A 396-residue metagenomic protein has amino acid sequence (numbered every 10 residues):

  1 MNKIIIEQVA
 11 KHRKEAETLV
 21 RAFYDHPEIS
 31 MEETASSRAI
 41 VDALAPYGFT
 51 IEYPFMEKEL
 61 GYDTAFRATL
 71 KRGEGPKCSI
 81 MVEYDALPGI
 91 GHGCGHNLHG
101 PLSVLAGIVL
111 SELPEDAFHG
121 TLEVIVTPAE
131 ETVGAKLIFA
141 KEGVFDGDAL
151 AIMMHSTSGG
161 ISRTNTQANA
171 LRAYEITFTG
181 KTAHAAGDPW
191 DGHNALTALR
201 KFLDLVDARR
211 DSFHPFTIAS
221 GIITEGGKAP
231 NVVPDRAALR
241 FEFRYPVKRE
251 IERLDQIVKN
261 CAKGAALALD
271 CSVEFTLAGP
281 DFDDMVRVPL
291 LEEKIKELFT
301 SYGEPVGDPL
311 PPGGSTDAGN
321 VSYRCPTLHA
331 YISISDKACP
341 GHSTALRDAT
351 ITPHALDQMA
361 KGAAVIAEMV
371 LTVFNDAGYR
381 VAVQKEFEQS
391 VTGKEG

Functional and structural regions predicted by a protein language model:
N2-H119: Acidic/His- and Gly-rich active-site-bordering loop/insert found across diverse amide/peptide-bond hydrolases
R13, E17, S37-V41, S103 (+6 more regions): Hydrophobic face of alpha-helices
I40, L102-L110, A135, L199-V206 (+1 more regions): Buried hydrophobic packing segments
T64-L70, D85-G93, N97-L98, V104 (+3 more regions): Histidine/acidic-residue-rich, glycine-tolerant segments that coordinate divalent metal ions
P76-S79, L122-E123, A149-I152, T327-A330: Structural motif
S79-M81, Y174, T179, H329-S335: Non-cysteine beta-strand/loop elements that form the S-adenosyl-L-methionine
R200-G396: Metal-dependent amide/peptide-bond hydrolase catalytic core, centered on the "pita-bread" metallohydrolase fold
